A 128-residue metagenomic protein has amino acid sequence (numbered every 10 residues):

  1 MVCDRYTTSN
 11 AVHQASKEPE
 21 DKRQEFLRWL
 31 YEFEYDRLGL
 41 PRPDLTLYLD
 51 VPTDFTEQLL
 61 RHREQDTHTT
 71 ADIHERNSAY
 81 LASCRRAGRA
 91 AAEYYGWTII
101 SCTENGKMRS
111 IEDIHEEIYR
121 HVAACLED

Functional and structural regions predicted by a protein language model:
V2, L45-L47, T98-I100: Hydrophobic/aromatic beta-strand patches that form the interior of the parallel beta-sheet core in alpha/beta enzyme
R5: Walker B catalytic acidic pair
T8-R86: A glycine- and Lys/Arg-enriched "phosphate-lid" helix/loop adjacent to the NTP-binding pocket of small-molecule kinases
D54-D128: NTP-dependent small-molecule kinase module
